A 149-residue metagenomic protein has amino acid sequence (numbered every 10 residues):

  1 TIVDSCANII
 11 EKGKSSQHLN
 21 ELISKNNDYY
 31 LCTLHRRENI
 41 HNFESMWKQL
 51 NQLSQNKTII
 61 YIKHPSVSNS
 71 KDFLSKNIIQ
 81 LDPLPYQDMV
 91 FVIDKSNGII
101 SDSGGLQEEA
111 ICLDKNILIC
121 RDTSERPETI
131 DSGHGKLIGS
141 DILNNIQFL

Functional and structural regions predicted by a protein language model:
T1-H41: A nucleotide-sugar donor-handling region in carbohydrate enzymes
S5, I9, K136-L149: Leloir-type glycosyltransferase catalytic cores
I23, L53, F91-V92: Structural alpha-helical scaffold elements that stabilize or flank donor/cofactor-binding regions in carbohydrate
N27, N56-K57, N77-I78, S96 (+1 more regions): Short, well-ordered alpha-helix to beta-strand connector turns
E44-K57: Short hydrophobic signal-anchor/transmembrane segments that target glycosyltransferases and glycosylation machinery
K57-P83: Catalytic donor nucleotide-activated moiety binding site of glycosyltransferases and closely related
M89-I130: A donor-sugar binding/catalytic signature common to diverse glycosyltransferases and related nucleotide-sugar
I130-K136: Acidic, glycine-centered active-site loop in nucleotide-sugar glycosyltransferases
